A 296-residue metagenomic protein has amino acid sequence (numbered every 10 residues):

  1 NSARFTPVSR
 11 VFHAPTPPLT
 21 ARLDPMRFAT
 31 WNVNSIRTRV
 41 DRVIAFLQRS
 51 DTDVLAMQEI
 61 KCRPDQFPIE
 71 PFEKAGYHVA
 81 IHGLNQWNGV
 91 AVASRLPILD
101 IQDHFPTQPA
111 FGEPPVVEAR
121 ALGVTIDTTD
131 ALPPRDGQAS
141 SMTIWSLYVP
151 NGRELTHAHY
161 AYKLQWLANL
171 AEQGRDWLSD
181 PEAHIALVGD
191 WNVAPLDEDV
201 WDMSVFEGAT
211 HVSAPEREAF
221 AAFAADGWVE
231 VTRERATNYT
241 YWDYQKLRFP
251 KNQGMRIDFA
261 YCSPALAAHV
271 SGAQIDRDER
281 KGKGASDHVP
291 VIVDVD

Functional and structural regions predicted by a protein language model:
P15-V90, L132-D136, P195: N-terminal, active-site-proximal structural segment of metallo-dependent hydrolase catalytic domains
P25, Q274-D296: Surface polyanion/phosphate-binding segment centered on an Asp-His-Pro turn
M26-S35, S140-T156, H288: Active-site-proximal beta-strand elements of phosphoester/diester hydrolases
W31-N32, V43, L47-D65, I144 (+4 more regions): Active-site beta-strand/loop signature of hydrolases that rely on acidic residues for catalysis
I60-R63, F67-E154: Structured beta-strand-rich core segments of catalytic domains in phosphoester-bond hydrolases
A75-G76, W166-I257: Metal-dependent phosphoesterases centered on the DNase I-like endonuclease/exonuclease/phosphatase
Q86-I101, R248-H269, V295: Conserved beta strand-loop-helix elements of the APE1-like EEP
P106-G112, V149-A168, V205-G208: Surface-exposed cleft-lining segments at the edges of enzyme active sites
